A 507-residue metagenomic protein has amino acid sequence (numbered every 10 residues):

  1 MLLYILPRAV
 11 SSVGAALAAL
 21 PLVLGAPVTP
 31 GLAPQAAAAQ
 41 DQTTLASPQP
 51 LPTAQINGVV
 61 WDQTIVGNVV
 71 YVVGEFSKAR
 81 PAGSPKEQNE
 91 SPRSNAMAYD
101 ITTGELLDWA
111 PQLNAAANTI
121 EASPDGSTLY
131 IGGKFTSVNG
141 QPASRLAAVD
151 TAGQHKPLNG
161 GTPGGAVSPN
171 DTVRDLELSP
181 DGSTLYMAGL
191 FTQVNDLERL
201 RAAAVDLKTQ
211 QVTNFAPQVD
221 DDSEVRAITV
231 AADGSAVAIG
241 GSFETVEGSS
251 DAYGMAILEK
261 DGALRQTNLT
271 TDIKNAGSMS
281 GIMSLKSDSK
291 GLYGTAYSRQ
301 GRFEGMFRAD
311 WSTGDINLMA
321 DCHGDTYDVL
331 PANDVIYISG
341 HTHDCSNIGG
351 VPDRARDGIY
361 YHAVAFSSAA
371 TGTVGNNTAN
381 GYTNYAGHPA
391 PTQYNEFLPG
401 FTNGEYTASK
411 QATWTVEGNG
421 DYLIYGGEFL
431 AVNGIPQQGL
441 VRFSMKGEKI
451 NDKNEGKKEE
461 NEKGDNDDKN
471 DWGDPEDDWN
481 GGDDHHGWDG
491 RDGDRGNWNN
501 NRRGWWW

Functional and structural regions predicted by a protein language model:
L2-D465, W479-G481, W498, W505-W507: Extracytoplasmic surface signature
G473-W507: Long, low-complexity, intrinsically disordered segments
